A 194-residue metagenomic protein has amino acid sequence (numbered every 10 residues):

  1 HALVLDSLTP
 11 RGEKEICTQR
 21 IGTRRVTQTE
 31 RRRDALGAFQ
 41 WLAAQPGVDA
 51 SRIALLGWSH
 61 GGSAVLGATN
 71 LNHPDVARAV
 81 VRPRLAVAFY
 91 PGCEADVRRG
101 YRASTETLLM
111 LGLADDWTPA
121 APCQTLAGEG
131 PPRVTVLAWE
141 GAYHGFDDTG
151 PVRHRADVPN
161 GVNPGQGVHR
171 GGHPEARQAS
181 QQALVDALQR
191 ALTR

Functional and structural regions predicted by a protein language model:
H1-G47, D148-R170: Serine-hydrolase catalytic machinery in alpha/beta-hydrolase-like enzymes
T9-G12, C93, Y143: Alpha/beta-hydrolase active-site loop signature
V26-A103, D116: Primarily recognizes the serine-hydrolase "nucleophile elbow" in alpha/beta-hydrolase and SGNH/GDSL folds
D34, P122, A179, A183: Charged catalytic carboxylate motif
L109-L111: Short beta-strand/loop motif that positions the catalytic acidic residue of the alpha/beta-hydrolase fold
A114-T118, H144-G145: Acidic catalytic loop of the alpha/beta-hydrolase fold
T118-G128: Short alpha-helix in the alpha/beta-hydrolase fold that links the catalytic acid
R133-R194: C-terminal catalytic histidine-bearing segment of alpha/beta-hydrolase fold enzymes
